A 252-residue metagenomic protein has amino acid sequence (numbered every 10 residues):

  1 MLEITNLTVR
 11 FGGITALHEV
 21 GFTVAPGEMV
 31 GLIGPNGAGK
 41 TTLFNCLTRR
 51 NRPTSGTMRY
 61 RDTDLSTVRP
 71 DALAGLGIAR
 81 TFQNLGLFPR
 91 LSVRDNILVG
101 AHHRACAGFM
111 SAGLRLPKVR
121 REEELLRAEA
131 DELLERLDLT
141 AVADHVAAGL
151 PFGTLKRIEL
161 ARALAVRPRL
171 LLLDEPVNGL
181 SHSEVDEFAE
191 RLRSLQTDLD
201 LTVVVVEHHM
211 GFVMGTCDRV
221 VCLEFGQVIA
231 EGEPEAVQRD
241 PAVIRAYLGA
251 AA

Functional and structural regions predicted by a protein language model:
M1-A252: Glycine-rich phosphate-binding loops of nucleotide-dependent enzymes
